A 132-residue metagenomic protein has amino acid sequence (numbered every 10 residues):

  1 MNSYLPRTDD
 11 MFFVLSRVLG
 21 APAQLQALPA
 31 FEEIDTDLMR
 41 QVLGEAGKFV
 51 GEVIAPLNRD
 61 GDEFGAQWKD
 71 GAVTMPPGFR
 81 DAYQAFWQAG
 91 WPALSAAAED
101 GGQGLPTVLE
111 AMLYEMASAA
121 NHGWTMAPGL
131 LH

Functional and structural regions predicted by a protein language model:
M1-M126: Amphipathic, small/basic residue-rich leader segments at the start of a protein or domain
A127-H132: N-terminal glycine-rich flavin-associated loop
